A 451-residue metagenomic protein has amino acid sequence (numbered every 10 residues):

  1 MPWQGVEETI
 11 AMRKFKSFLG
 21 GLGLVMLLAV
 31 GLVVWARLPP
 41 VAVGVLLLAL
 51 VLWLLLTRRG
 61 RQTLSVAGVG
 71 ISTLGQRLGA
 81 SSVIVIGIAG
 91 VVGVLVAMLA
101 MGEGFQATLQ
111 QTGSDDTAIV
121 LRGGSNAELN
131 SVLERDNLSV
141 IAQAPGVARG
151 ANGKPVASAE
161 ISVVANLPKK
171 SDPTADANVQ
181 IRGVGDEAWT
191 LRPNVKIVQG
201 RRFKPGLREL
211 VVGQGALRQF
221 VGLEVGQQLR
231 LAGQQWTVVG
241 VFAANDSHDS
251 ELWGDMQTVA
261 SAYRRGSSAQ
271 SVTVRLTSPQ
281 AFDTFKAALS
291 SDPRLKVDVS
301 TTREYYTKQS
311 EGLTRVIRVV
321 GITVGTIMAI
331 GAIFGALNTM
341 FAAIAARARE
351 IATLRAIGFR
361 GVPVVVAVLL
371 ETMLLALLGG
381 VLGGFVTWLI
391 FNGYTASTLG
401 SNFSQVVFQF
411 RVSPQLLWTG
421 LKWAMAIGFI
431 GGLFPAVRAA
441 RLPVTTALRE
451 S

Functional and structural regions predicted by a protein language model:
W3-G23, L50-V91: N-terminal Sec/SRP start-transfer signal
F15-V30, F105, S278-F334, A343-A345 (+2 more regions): Peri-transmembrane interface segments
G21-G44, V381-K422, L433, V437 (+2 more regions): Short helix-loop junctions at transmembrane helix boundaries
L78-F105, T314-E350, M373-L382, I430: Hydrophobic alpha-helical transmembrane segments of multi-pass inner-membrane transport and secretion
A89-Q180, Q199-R201, G206, A287 (+2 more regions): Hydrophobic, regular-secondary-structure patches
P168-D176, V221, V225-T237, V241-G321: Mechanotransmission and gating elements of multispan inner-membrane complexes involved in transport and envelope
A175-Q219: Short beta-strand boundary microenvironments
F341, R349-T395, T419-I427, P435: Transmembrane alpha-helical interface segments in multi-pass membrane proteins
